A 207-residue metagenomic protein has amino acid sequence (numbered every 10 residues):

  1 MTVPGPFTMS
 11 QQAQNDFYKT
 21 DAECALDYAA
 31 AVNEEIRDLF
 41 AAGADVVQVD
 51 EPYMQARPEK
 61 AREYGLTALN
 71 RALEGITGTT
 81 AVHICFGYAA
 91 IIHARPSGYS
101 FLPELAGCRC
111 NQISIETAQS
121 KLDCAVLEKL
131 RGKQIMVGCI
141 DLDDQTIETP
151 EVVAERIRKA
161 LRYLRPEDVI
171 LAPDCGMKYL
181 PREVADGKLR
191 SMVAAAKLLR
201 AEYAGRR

Functional and structural regions predicted by a protein language model:
M1-R207: Domain-level signal for soluble alpha/beta catalytic cores
